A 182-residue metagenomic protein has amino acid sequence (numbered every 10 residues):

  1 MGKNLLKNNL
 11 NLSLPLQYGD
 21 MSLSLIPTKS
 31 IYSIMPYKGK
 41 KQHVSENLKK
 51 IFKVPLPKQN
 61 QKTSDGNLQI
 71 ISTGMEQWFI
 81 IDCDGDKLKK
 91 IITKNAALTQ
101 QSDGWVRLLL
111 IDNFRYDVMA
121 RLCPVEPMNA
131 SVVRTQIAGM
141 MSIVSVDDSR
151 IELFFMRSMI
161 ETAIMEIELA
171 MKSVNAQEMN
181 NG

Functional and structural regions predicted by a protein language model:
M1-G182: Basic, glycine/lysine-rich polyanion-binding surfaces/domains
